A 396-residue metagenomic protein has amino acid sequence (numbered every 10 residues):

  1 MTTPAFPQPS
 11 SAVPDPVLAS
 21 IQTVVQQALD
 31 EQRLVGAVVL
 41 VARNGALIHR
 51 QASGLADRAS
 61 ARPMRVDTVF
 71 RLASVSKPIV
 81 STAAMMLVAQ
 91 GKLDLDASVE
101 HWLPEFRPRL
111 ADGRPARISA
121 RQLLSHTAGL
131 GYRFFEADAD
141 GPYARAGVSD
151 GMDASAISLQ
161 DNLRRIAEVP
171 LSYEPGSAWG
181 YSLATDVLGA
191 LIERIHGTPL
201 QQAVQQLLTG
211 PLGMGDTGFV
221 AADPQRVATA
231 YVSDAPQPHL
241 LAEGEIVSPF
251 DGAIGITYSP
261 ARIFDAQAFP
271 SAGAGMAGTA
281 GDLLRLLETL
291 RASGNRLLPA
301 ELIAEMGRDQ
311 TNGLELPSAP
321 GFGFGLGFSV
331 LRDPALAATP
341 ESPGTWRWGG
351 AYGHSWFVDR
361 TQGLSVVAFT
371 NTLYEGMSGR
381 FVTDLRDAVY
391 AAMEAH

Functional and structural regions predicted by a protein language model:
A5-P7, A12: Boundary at the C-terminal end of the N-terminal hydrophobic targeting segment
A12-L72, H101, P108-A111, T383 (+1 more regions): Short, conserved catalytic-motif segment at the N-terminal edge
A19-Q26, V39, G45, F70-V99 (+3 more regions): Active-site SXXK
A52-G54, E243, T370: Short clusters of small/polar residues that mark proteolytic maturation junctions
L95-A111, G210-L212: Short, glycine/proline-biased beta-turn/loop segments that scaffold the active-site neighborhood
L110-P340: Short, surface-exposed loop or secondary-structure junction motifs that flank catalytic or metal-binding residues
W356-F357, G363-T372: Short, well-ordered beta-strand elements
